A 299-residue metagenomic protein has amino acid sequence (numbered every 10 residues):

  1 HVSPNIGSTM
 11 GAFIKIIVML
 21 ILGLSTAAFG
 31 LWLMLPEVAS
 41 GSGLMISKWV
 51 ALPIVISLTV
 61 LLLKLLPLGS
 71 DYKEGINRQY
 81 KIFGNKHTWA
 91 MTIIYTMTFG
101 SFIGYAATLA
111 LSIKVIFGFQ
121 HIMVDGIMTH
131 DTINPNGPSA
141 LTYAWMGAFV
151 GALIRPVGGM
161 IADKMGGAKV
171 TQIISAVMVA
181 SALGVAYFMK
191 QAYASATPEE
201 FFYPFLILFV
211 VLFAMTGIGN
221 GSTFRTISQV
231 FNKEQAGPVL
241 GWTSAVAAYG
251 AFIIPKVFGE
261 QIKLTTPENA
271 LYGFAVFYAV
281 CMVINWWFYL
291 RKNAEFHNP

Functional and structural regions predicted by a protein language model:
V2-G30, V50-P53, L58-T92: Juxtamembrane intracellular "pre-TM" segments in multi-pass secondary transporters
M10-I14, L31-W49, F258-Y278: A membrane-interface helix-boundary motif in multi-pass transporters
I21-K48, N85-A152: Extracytoplasmic gate region of multi-pass secondary transporters
T96, T142-F149, A176, G241-Y249: Transmembrane alpha-helical cores of Major Facilitator Superfamily
S139, V150, A168-S222: C-terminal transmembrane helical hairpin of 12-TM major facilitator-type secondary transporters
I154-G167, I262: Helix-to-loop junctions at the C-terminal end of transmembrane segments in multipass secondary transporters
V230-T266: A late C-terminal transmembrane helix in Major Facilitator Superfamily
G273-P299: Multi-pass alpha-helical transporter architecture, strongest for 12-TM Major Facilitator/SLC carriers used
